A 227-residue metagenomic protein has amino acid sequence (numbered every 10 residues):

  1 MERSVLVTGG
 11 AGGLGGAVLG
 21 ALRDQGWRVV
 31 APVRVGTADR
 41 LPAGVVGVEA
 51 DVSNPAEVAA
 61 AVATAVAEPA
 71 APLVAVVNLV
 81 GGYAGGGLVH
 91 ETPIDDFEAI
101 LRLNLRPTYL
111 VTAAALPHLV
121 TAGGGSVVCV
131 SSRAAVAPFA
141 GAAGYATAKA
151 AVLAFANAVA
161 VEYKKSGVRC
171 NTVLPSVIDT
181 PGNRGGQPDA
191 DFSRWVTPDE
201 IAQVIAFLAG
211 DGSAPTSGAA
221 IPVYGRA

Functional and structural regions predicted by a protein language model:
A11, L19: N-terminal Rossmann NAD(P)H-binding glycine-rich loop of SDR-like oxidoreductase domains
L79-G86: Conserved NAD(P)H cofactor-binding loop of Rossmann-fold oxidoreductase domains
G87-V89, P93-E98: Substrate-binding pocket helix/loop in short-chain dehydrogenase/reductase
T112, A148, A156: Active-site helix of classical SDR
P117, A160-K165, A214: Alpha-helical segment proximal to the catalytic Tyr-Lys
S132: Residue(s) in the substrate-gating loop at a strand-loop-helix junction that position the organic substrate next
D199-V223: C-terminal substrate-recognition "lid" of short-chain dehydrogenase/reductases
